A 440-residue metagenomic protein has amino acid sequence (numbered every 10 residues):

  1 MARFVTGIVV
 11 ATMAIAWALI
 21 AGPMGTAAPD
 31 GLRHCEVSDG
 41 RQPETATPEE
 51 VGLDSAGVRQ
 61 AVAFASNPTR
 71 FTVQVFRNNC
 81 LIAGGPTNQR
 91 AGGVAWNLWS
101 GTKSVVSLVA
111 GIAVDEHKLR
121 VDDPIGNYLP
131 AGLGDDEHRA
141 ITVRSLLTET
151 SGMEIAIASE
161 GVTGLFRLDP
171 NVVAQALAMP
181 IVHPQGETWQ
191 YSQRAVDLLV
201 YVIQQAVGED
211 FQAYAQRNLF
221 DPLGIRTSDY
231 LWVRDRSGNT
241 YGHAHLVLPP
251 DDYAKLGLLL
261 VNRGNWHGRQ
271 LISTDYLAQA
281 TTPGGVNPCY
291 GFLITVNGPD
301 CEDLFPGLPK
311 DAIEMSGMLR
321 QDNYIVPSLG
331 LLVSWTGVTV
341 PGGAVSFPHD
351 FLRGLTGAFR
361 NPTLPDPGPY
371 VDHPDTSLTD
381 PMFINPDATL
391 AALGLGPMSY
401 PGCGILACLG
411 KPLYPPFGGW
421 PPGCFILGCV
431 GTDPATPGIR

Functional and structural regions predicted by a protein language model:
M1-P29: Secretory targeting and sorting signals
V58-R90, N323, G330-S334: A short, well-structured edge-of-sheet supersecondary motif
V75, C80-G85, P124-N127, S159-Q185 (+1 more regions): Short, charged, amphipathic alpha-helices and their helix-cap/turn boundaries
N79, G85, W96-D122, L146 (+2 more regions): Active-site SXXK
E116-M153, A178, V207-H243, L248: Active-site helix/loop module of the DD-peptidase/beta-lactamase fold, centered on the serine-lysine SxxK catalytic
A195-V202, G242-W266, Q321-V338: Active-site-proximal alpha-helical segments within enzyme catalytic domains
T227, T281-L332: Active-site Gly/Thr loop motif
M315-R440: Structured C-terminal helix/loop/strand segments within mature extracytoplasmic catalytic/sensor domains
